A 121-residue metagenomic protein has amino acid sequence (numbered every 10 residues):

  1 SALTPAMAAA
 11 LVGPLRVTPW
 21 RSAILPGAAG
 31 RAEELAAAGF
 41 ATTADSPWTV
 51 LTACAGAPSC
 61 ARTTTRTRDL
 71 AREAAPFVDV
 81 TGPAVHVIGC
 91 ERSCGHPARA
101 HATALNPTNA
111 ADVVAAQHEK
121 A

Functional and structural regions predicted by a protein language model:
S1-E119: Small-residue-enriched alpha-helical segments and adjacent helix-cap loops that form tight helix-helix packing
